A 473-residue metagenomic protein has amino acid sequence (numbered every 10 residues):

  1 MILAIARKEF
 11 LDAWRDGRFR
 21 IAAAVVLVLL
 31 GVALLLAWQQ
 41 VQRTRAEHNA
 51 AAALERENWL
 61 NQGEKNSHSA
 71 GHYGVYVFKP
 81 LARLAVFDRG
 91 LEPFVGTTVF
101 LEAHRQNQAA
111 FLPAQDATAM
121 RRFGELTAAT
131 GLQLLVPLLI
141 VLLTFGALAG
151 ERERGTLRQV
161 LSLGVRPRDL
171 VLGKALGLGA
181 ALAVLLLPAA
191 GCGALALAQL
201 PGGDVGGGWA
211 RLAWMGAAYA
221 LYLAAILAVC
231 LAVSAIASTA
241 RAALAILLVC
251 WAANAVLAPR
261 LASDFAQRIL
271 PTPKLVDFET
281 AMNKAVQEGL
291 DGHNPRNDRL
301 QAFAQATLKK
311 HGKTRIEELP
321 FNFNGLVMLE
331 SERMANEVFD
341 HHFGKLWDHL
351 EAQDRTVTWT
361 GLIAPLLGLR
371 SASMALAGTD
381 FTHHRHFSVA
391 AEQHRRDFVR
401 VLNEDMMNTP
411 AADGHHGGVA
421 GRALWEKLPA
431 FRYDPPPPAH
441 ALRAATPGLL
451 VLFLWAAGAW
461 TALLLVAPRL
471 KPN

Functional and structural regions predicted by a protein language model:
M1-L126, R241-N473: Transmembrane alpha-helical segments and their membrane-interface loop/helix boundaries that make up the transmembrane
A4-R15, L142-V184, A467, K471-P472: Helix-loop-helix units of permease transmembrane domains in multi-pass membrane transporters, especially ABC
A22, T127, L135-V136, L143 (+3 more regions): Selective transmembrane-helix segments that form parts of the transport pathway or gating/packing helices in multipass
Y76, A82-E92, G124-G150, R154 (+1 more regions): Long, hydrophobic alpha-helical segments
I140-T144, C192, A225, V229 (+2 more regions): Hydrophobic/aromatic residues in alpha-helical transmembrane segments
G191-A217: Membrane-interfacial helix-loop-helix connectors in multipass membrane proteins
W214-A237, A459-W460: Hydrophobic alpha-helical transmembrane segments of polytopic membrane proteins
